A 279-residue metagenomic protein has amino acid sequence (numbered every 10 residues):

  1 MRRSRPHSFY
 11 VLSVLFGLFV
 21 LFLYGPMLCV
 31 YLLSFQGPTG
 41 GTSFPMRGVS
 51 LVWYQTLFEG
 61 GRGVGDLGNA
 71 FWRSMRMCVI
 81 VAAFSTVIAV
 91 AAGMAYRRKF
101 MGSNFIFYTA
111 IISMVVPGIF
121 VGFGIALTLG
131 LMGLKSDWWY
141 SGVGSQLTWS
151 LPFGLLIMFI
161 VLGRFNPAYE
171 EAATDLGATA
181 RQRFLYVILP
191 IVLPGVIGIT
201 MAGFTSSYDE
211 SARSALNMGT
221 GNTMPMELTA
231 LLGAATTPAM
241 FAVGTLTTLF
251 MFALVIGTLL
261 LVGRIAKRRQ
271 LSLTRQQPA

Functional and structural regions predicted by a protein language model:
M1-H7, V79-A110, F123, L127-L131 (+3 more regions): Transmembrane-helix boundary motif in ABC transporter permease subunits
M1-L33: N-terminal signal-anchor/first transmembrane alpha helix
R2-F9, G41, L51-G65, S207-I265 (+1 more regions): Interhelical loop and adjacent transmembrane-helix boundary motif in polytopic membrane transport permeases
V14-M27, L155-M158, N166-P167, A180-D209: Transmembrane alpha-helices
Y24-T39, R73, G122-D137, M201-D209 (+4 more regions): A structural signal for multi-pass alpha-helical bundles of membrane permease subunits that mediate small-molecule
G25-L28, L32, V87-A91, F123 (+4 more regions): Membrane-embedded alpha-helices of multi-pass transport/permease systems
F44-P45, N104, I119-S150, R181 (+1 more regions): Membrane-interfacial helix termini and adjacent extracytoplasmic/periplasmic loops of multi-pass transporters
N69-R73, T128-I157, L193-G195, V243: Loop-to-helix entry region at the N-terminal start of transmembrane alpha-helices in multi-pass membrane transporters
